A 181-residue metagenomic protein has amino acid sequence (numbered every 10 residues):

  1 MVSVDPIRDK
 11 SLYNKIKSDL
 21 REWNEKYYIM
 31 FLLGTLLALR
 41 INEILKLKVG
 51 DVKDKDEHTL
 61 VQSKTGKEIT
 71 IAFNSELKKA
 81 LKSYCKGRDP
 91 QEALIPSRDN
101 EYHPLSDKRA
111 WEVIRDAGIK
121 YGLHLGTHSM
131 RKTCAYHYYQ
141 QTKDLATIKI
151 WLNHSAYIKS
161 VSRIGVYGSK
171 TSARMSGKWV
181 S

Functional and structural regions predicted by a protein language model:
M1-S181: Conserved catalytic core of the tyrosine transesterase superfamily
